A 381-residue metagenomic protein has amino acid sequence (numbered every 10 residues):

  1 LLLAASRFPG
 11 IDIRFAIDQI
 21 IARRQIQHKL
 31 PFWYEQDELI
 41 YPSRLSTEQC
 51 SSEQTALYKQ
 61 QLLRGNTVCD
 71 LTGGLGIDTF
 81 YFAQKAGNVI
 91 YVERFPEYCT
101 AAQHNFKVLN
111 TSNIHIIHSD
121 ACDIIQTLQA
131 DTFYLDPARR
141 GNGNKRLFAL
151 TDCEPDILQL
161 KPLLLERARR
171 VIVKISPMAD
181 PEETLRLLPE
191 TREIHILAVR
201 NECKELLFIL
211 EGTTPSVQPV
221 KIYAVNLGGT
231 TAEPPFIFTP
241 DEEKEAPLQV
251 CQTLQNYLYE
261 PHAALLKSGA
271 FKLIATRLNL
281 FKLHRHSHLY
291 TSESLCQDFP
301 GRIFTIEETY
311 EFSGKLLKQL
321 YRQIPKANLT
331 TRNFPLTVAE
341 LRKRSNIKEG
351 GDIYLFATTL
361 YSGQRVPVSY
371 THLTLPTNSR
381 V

Functional and structural regions predicted by a protein language model:
L1-G65: S-adenosyl-L-methionine
N66-T72: Conserved class I S-adenosyl-L-methionine
I77-A86: Conserved SAM-binding loop of SAM-dependent methyltransferases across substrates and taxa, primarily the Class I
N88-E93: Conserved SAM-binding motif I beta-strand of class I
T100-T127: S-adenosyl-L-methionine
P137-K204: S-adenosylmethionine
N256-R344: Basic, glycine-rich polyanion-binding accessory segments appended to enzymes
T371-T377: Conserved small/polar residues in nucleotide/adenosyl-binding loops
